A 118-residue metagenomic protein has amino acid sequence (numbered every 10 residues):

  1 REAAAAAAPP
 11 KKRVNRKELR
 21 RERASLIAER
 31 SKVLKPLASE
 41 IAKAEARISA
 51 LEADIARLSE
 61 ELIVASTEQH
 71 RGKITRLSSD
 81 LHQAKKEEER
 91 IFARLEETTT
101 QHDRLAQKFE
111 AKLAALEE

Functional and structural regions predicted by a protein language model:
R1-E118: Charged, heptad-repeat coiled-coil alpha-helices that serve as long linker/dimerization "arms" in large NTP-dependent
